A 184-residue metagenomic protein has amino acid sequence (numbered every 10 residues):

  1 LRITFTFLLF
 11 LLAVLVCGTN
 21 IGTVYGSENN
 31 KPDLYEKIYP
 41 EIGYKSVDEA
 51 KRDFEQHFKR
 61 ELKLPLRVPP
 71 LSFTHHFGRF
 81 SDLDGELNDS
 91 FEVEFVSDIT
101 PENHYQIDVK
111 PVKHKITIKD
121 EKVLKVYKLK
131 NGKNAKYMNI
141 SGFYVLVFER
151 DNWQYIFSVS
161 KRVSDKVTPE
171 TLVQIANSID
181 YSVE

Functional and structural regions predicted by a protein language model:
L1-E28: Sec-dependent N-terminal signal peptides of Gram-positive bacterial secreted proteins and lipoproteins
L1-T4, V16, L34, E49-A50 (+2 more regions): Residue-level signal for functionally critical sites in structured catalytic/ligand-binding pockets
T6-L11, E55, V96, E149: Compositionally biased, low-structure terminal segments
G26-S27, I118-K119, V123-E184: A short, solvent-exposed beta-edge/loop patch
N29-V145: Short, solvent-exposed recognition patches
